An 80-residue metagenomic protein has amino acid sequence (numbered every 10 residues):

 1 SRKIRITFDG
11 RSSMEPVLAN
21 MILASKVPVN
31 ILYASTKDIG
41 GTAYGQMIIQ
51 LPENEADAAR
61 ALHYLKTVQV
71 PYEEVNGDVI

Functional and structural regions predicted by a protein language model:
S1-I80: Non-catalytic connector elements of ABC transporters
